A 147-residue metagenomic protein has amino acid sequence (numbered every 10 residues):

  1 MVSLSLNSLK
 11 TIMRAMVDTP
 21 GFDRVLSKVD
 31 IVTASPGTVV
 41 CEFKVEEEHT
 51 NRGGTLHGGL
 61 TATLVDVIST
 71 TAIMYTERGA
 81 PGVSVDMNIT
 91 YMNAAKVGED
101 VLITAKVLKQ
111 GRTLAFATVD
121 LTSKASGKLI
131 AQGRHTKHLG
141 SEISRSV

Functional and structural regions predicted by a protein language model:
M1-V147: Terminal targeting signals and extreme-terminal segments of soluble enzymes
